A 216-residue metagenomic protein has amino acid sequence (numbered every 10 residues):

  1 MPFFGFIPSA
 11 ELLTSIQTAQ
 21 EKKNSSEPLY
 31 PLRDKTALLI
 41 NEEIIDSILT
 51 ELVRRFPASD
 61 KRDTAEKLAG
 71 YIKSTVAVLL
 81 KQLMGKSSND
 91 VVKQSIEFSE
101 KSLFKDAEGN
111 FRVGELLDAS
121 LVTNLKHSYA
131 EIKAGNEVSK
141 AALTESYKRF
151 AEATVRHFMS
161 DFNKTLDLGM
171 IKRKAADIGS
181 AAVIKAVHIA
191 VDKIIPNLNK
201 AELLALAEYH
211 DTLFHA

Functional and structural regions predicted by a protein language model:
M1-A216: Protein-protein interaction and targeting regions used for scaffolding, dimerization, and localization
